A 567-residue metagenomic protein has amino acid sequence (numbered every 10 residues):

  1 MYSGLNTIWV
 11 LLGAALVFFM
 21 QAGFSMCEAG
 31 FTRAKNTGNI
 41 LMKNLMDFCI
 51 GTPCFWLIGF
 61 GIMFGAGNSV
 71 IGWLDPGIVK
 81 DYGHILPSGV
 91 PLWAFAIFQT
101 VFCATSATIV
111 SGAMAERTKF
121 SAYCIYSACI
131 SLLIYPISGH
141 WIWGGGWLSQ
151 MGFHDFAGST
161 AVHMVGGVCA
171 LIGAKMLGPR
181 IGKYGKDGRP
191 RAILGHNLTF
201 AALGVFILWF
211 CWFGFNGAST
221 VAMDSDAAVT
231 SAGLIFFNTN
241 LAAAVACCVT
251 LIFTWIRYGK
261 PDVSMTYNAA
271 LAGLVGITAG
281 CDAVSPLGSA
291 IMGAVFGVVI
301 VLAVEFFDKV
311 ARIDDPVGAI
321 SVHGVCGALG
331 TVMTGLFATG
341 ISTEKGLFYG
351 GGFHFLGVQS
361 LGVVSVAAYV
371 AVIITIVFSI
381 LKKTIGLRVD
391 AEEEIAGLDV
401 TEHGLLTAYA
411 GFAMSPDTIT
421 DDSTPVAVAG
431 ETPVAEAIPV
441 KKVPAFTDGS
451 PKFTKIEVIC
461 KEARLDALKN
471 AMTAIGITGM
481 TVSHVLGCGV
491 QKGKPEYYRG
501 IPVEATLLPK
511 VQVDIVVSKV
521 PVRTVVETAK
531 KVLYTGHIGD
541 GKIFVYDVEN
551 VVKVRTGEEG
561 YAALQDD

Functional and structural regions predicted by a protein language model:
M1-F446: Glycine- and aromatic-enriched membrane alpha-helices
T401-L406, I419-D567: Positively charged, small/polar-rich N-terminal and surface patches that mediate targeting and assembly and bind
